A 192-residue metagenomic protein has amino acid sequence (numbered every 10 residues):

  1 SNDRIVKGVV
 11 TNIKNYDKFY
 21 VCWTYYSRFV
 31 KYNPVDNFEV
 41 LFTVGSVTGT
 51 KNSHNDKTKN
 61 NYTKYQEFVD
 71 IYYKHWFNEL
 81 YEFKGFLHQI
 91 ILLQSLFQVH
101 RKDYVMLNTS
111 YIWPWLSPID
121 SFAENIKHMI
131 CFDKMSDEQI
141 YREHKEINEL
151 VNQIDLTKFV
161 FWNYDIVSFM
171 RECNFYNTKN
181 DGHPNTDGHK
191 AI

Functional and structural regions predicted by a protein language model:
S1-I5: A short beta-strand-loop structural module common to alpha/beta enzyme folds
V10-K190: Alpha-helical cap/lid subdomain in secreted, periplasmic, or secretory-pathway luminal O-acyl-processing enzymes
